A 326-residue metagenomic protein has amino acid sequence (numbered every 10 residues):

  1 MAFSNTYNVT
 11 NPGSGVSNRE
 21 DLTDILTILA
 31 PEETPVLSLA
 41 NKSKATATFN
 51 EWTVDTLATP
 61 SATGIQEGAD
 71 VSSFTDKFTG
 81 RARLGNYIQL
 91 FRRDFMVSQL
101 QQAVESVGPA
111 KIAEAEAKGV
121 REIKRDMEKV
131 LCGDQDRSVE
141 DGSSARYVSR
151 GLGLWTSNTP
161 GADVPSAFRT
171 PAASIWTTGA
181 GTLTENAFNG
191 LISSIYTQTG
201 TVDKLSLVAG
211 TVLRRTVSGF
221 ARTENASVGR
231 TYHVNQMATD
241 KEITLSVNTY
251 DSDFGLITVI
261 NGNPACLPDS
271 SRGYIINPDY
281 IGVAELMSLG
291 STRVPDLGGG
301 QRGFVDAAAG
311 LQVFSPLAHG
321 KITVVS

Functional and structural regions predicted by a protein language model:
M1-S252, L256-S326: Flexible, glycine/threonine- and acidic-rich loop/arm segments that mediate assembly and lattice contacts in viral
